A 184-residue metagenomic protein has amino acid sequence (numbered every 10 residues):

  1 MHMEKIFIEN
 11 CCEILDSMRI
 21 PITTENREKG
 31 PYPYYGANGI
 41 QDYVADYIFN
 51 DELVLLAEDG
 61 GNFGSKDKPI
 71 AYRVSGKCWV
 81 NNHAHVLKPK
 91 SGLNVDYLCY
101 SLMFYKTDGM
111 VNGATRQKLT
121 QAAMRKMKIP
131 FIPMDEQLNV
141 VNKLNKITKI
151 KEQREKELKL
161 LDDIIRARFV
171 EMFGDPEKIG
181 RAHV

Functional and structural regions predicted by a protein language model:
M1-R19, T24-G36, K126-N142, I150-H183: Non-catalytic DNA-recognition/assembly elements of restriction-modification systems
I6-K128, R181-H183: DNA target-recognition domains and sequence-specific DNA-contacting regions of bacterial/archaeal
G109, T148-K149: A short hydrophobic/aromatic micro-motif that marks alpha-helical segments and, especially, helix-coil
